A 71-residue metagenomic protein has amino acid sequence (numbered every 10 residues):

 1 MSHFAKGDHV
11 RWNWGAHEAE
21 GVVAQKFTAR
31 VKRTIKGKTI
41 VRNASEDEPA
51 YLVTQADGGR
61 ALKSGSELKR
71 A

Functional and structural regions predicted by a protein language model:
M1-H3, G15: Short, surface-exposed secondary-structure edge patches
E18-K26: Short beta-strand-centered aromatic/proline hotspots
T28-A29, G58: Short active-site-proximal "capping" loops at secondary-structure junctions
R30-T39: Short, solvent-exposed secondary-structure boundary/capping segments
R42-A71: Intrinsically disordered, low-complexity, charged/polar segments
